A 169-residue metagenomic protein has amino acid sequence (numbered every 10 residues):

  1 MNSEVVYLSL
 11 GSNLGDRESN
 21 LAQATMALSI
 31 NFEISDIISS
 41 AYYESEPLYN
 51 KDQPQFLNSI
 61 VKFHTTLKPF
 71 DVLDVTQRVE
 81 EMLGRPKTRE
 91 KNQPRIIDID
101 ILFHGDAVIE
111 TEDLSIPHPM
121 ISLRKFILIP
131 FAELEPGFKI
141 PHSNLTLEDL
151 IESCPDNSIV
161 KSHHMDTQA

Functional and structural regions predicted by a protein language model:
N2-L10, L14-K91, G105-D106: Nucleotide and nucleotide-moiety/phosphate-recognizing core
L48-Q55, L67-D74, R78-A169: Flexible, gly/pro- and Lys/Arg-enriched active-site loops
